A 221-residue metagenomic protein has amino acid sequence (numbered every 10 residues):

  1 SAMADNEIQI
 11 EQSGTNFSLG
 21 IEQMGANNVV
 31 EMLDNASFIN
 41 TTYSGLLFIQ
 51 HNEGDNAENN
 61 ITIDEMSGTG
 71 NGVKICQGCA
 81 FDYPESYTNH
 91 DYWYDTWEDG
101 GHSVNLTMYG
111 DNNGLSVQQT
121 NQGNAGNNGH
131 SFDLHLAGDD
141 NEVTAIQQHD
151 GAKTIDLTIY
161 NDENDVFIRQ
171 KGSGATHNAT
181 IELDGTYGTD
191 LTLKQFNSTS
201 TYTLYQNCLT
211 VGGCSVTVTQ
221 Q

Functional and structural regions predicted by a protein language model:
A4-Q221: Low-complexity repeat regions of mature extracellularly deployed or surface/particle-associated proteins
